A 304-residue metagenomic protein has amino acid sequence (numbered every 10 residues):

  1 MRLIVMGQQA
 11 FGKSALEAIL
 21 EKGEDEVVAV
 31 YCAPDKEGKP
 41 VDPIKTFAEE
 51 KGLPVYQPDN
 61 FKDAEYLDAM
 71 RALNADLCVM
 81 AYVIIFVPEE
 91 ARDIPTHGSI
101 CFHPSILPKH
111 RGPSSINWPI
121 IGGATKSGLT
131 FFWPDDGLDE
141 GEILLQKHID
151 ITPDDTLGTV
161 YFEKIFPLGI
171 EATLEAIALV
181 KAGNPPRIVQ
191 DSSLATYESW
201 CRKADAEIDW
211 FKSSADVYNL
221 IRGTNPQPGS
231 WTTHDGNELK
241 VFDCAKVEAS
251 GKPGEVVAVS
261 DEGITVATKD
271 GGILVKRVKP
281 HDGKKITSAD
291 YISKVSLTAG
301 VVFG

Functional and structural regions predicted by a protein language model:
M1-P226, A258-S260, G271-L274, P280 (+2 more regions): One-carbon transfer enzymes
T125, E163, T232, K240-D243 (+2 more regions): Short, intrinsically disordered/low-complexity patches at protein termini and at juxtamembrane boundaries
I208, S230-H234, I264-T268: Short acidic-hydrophobic surface loop/beta-edge motif
W210, H234-G251: Short, solvent-exposed recognition patches
K240, L274-V275: A sequence-level detector of short linear motifs
A245-I273, D282: Low-complexity, glycine/alanine/valine/leucine- and proline-rich hydrophobic stretches
K279-G283, L297-T298: A short, acidic, flexible beta-alpha connecting loop/helix-capping segment that sits on the rim of active
